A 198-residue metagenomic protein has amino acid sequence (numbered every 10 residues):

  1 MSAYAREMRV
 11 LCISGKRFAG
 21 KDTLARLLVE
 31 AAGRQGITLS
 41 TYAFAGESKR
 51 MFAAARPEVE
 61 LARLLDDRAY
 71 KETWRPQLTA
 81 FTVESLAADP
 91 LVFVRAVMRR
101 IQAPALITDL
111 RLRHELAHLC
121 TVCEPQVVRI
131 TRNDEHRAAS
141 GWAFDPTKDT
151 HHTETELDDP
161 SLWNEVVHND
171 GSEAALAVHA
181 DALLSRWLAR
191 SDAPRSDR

Functional and structural regions predicted by a protein language model:
G15-K16: P-loop (Walker A) phosphate-binding loop of NTP-binding proteins
K21: Conserved lysine of the Walker
L24: Hydrophobic positions on the alpha1 helix immediately C-terminal to the Walker A/P-loop
E30-S40: Post-Walker A helix-loop "phosphate-sensing" segment adjacent to the P-loop in P-loop NTPases
A43-A105: ATP-dependent small-molecule kinase phosphotransfer cores that center on conserved nucleotide phosphate-binding segments
L91-V92, I130-R198: Small-molecule kinase domains that catalyze NTP-dependent phosphoryl transfer to phosphate-bearing small molecules
R95-A143: ATP-dependent NMP and nucleoside kinases share a basic, alpha-helical "lid"
